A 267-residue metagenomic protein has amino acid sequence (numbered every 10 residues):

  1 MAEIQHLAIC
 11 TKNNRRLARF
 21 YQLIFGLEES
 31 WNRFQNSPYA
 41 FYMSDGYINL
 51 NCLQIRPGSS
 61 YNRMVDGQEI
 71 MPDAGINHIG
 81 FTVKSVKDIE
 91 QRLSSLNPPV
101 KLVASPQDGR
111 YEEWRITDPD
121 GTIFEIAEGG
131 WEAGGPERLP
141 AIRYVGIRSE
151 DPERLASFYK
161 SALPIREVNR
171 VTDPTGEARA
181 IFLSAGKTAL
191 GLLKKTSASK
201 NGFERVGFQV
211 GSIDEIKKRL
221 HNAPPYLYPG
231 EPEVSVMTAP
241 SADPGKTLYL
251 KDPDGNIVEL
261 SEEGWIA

Functional and structural regions predicted by a protein language model:
M1-A18, I76-I79, G129-A156, V168 (+2 more regions): N-terminal beta-strand motif that seeds the catalytic metal site of vicinal oxygen chelate
M1-A2, A8-P57, D108, G146-L190: Core segments of cupin and vicinal oxygen chelate
K12-R16, M71-D120, S149-E153, V206-I257 (+1 more regions): Vicinal oxygen chelate
M43-Y47, I116-P119, F182-K187, L250-P253 (+1 more regions): Active-site beta-strand termini and strand-to-loop segments that position acidic
N51-L53, R115, E125, G191-L193 (+2 more regions): Conserved beta-strand in the GNAT
R115-G134: Short, structured interface segments
